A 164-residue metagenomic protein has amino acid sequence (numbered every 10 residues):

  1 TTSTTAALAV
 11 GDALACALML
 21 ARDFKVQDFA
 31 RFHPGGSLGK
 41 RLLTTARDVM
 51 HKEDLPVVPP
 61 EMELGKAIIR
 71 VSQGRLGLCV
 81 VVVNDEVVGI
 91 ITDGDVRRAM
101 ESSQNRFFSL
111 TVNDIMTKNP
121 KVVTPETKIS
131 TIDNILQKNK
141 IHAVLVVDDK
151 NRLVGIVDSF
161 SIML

Functional and structural regions predicted by a protein language model:
T1-D23: Short alpha-helices
L14, V49, V71, D85 (+3 more regions): Terminal peptide-recognition signature
A21-H51: Internal, active-site/partner-interface "lid" segment
L42-L55, S109-P120: Bateman (tandem CBS) regulatory domains
V58-R75, V82, M100, V122-I141 (+2 more regions): The conserved cystathionine-beta-synthase
R75-R98: Acidic (E/D-rich), amphipathic helical modules within compact regulatory domains
G89-G94, V154-D158, I162: Short hydrophobic beta-strand motif reused across regulatory alpha/beta modules
V96-S109, F160-L164: A short, polar/charged loop-to-alpha-helix boundary motif
